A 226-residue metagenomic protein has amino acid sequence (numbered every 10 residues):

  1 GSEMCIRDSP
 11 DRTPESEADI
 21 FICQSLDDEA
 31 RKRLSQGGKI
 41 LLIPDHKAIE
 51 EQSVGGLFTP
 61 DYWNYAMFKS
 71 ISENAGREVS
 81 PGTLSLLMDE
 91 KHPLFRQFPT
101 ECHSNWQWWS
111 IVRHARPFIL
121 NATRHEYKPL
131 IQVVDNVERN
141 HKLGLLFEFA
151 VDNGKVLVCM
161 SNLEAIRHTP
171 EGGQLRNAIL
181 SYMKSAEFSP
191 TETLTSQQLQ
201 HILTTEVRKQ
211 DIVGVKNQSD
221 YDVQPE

Functional and structural regions predicted by a protein language model:
G1-C5: Short, small-residue-biased leader/transition segments that mark boundaries at the very start of proteins
I6-T13: Short beta-strand edge segments in extracellular beta-sheet folds
R7, I20-Q24, V133-H141: Short, solvent-exposed secondary-structure boundary motifs
E15-A66, A150-K155, C159, I179-Y182 (+1 more regions): Short alpha-beta junction capping motif
C23, T169-G172: Solvent-exposed, acidic/flexible segments
I49-E50, K69-P170, E187-E226: Catalytic beta-strand/loop cores that center a nucleophilic Ser/Cys/Thr and support acyl-enzyme chemistry
G172-K184: Short amphipathic C-terminal alpha-helix that caps PH/PH-like domains
